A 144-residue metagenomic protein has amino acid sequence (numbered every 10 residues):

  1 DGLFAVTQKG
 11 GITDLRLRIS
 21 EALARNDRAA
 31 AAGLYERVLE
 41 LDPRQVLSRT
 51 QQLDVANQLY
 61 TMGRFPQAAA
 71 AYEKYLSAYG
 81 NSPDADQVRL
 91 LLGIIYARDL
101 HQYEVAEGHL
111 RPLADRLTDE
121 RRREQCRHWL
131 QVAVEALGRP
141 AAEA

Functional and structural regions predicted by a protein language model:
D1-S20, A24-G33, E40: Long, contiguous interaction/recruitment modules in multidomain scaffold/adaptor proteins
T7-L17, Q45-L53, P83-L90, R121-Q125: Generic helix N-cap/helix-start motif at coil->alpha-helix transitions
I19-A22, A56, G93-I94, Q131: Conserved small-residue packing positions in alpha-helical repeats and bundles
L23, Y60, I94-A97, E135: Specific register positions within alpha-helical solenoid repeats of the TPR/Sel1-like families, i.e., one
R25, L41-S48, L76-A85, L100 (+1 more regions): Short solvent-exposed coil/turn linkers within tandem alpha-helical repeat scaffolds
N26, G63, L100-H101, G138: Residue-level detector of the short coil/turn that links helix A to helix B within each tetratricopeptide repeat
